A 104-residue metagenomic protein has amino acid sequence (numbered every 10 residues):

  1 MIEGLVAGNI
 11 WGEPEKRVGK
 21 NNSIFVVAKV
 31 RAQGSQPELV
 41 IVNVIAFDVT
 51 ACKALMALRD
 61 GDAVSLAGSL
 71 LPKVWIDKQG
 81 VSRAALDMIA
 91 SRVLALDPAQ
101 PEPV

Functional and structural regions predicted by a protein language model:
M1-V104: Single-stranded nucleic acid-binding surfaces, predominantly the OB-fold ssDNA-binding core
